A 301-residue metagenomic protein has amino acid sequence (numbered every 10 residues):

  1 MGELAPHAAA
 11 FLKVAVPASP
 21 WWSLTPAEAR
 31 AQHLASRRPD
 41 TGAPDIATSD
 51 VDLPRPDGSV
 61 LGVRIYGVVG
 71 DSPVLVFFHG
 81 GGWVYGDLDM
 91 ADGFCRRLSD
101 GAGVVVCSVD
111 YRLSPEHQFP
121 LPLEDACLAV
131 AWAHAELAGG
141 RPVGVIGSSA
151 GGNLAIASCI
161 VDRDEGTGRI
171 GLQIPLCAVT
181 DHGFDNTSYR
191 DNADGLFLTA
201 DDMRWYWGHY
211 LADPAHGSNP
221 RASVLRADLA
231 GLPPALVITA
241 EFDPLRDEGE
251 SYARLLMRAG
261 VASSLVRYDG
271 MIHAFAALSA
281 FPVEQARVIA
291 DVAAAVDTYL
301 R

Functional and structural regions predicted by a protein language model:
M1-I65, L300-R301: A glycine/proline-hinged amphipathic helix-loop "lid/cap" segment that gates access to hydrophobic ligand pockets
V63-S72, L225-A230: Short beta-strand-to-loop junctions in surface cap/lid or active-site-entrance loops
S72-G81: Short beta-strand element of the alpha/beta-hydrolase
V74, G103-V105, P142-G144, G171-L172 (+1 more regions): Structural signature of beta-strand start/N-cap positions in the alpha/beta core of ABC transporter nucleotide-binding
G82-R96, E248: The serine-hydrolase catalytic nucleophile loop
D87-L88, F94, A102, C107-P142 (+1 more regions): Catalytic nucleophile-loop/oxyanion-hole region of alpha/beta-hydrolase and closely related hydrolase-like folds
G147, G151, A155: Gly/Ala-rich beta-loop-alpha elbow adjacent to hydrolase catalytic centers
I156-R301: Alpha/beta hydrolase fold serine-hydrolase catalytic domain that processes acyl esters and thioesters
